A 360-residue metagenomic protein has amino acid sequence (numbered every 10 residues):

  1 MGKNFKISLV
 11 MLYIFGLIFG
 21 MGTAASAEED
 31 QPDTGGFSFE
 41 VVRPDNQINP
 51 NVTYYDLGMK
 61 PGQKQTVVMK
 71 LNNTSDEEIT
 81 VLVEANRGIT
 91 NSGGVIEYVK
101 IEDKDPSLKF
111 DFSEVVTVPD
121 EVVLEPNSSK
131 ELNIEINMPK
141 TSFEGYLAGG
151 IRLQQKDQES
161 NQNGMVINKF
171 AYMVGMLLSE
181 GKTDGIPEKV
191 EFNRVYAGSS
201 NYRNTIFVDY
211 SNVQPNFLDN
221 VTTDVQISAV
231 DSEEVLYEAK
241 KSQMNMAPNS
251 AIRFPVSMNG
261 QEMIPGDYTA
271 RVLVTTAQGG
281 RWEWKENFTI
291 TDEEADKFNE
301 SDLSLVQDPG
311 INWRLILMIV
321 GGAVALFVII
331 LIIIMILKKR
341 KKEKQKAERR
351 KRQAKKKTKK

Functional and structural regions predicted by a protein language model:
G2-A27, L317-K338: Sec-dependent N-terminal signal peptides of Gram-positive bacterial secreted proteins and lipoproteins
V41-I79, E121, E188-N201: Beta-sheet-dominated interaction scaffolds and their linkers
N51, G62-V68, K130-L132, E144-G150 (+1 more regions): Short, solvent-exposed loop/turn segments enriched in Ser/Thr/Gly
I79, L147, I151, G266-V274: A short tyrosine-centered beta-strand micro-motif
I79-S92, I96-D105, L153-Q154, P215-S232: Short acidic, flexible loop segments centered on an aromatic residue
D103-S142, V230-M263: Intrinsically disordered, low-complexity Pro/Gly/Ser/Thr-rich segments with frequent PxxP/GP/PP motifs and embedded
K182-L317: Membrane-proximal extracellular "stem/stalk" segments of glycoproteins immediately N-terminal to a transmembrane helix
K341-K360: Cytoplasmic C-terminal tails of single-pass
